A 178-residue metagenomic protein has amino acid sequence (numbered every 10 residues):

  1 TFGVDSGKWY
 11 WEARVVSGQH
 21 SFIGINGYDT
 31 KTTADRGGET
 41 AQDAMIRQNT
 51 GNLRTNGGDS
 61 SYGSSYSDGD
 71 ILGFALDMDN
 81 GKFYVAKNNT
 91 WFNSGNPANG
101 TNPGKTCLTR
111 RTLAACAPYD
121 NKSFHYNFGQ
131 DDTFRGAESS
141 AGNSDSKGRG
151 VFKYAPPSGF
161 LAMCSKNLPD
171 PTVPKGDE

Functional and structural regions predicted by a protein language model:
T1-E178: PRY/SPRY (B30.2) beta-sandwich protein-interaction domains and their adjacent Ser/Pro/Gly-rich low-complexity linkers
